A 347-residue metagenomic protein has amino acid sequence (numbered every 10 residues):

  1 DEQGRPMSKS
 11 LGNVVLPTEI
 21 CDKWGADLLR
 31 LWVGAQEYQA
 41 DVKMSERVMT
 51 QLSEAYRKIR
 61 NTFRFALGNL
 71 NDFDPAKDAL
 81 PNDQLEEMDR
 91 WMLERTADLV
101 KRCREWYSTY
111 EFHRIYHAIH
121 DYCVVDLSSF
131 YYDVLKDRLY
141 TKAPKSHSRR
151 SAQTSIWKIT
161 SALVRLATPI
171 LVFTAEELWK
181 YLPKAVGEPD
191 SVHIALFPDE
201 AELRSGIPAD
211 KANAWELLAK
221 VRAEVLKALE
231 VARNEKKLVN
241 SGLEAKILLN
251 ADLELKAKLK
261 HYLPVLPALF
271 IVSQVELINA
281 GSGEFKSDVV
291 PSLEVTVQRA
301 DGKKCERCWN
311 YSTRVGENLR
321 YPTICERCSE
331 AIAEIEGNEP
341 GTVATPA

Functional and structural regions predicted by a protein language model:
D1-L85, P183-E188, E235-V239: Catalytic adenosine-cofactor/nucleotide-binding cores of aminoacyl-tRNA synthetases and other
E54-L67, E87-L99, H117-L139: Core structural elements
F73-K101, D133-A228, E235-L253, E276-N279 (+3 more regions): Acidic, turn-prone loop/beta-hairpin segments
D301-K304, Y321: Short metal-coordination and nucleic-acid-contact micro-motifs, chiefly zinc-binding Cys/His arrays
C305-C308, C325-C328: Short cysteine-rich clusters marking metal-coordination/redox-active sites
Y311-R314, C328-A331: Cys/His-rich metal-chelating microdomains
R314-T323: Short linker/helix segments within small regulatory modules
E334-A347: Acidic, low-complexity intrinsically disordered tails
